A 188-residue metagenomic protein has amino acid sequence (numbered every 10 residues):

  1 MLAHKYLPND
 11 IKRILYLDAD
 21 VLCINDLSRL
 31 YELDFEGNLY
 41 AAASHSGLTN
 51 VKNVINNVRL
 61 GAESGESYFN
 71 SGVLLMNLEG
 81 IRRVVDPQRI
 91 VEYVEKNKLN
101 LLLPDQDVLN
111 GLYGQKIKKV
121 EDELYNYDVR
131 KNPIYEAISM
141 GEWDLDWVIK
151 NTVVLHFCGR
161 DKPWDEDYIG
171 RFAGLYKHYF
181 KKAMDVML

Functional and structural regions predicted by a protein language model:
M1-V51, Y68, L75-M76: GT-A fold catalytic core of metal-dependent nucleotide-sugar glycosyltransferases, centered on the diacidic
D26, N56, G65, K116: Glycine-rich, flexible loop/turn motifs
Y31, N56, L60, Q88-Y93: Short, surface-exposed, charged loop/turn segments at secondary-structure junctions
Y40-A62, E166-L175: A short, conserved beta-to-alpha structural element at the edge of catalytic cores that scaffolds binding
V58-S64, M140-W143: Short, P/G- and charge-enriched loop/turn segments at secondary-structure junctions
G61-V73: A recurrent flexible, glycine/aromatic-enriched loop bordering the glycosyltransferase active site that acts as
S71, M76-L188: A glycosyltransferase accessory/donor-loop signature
